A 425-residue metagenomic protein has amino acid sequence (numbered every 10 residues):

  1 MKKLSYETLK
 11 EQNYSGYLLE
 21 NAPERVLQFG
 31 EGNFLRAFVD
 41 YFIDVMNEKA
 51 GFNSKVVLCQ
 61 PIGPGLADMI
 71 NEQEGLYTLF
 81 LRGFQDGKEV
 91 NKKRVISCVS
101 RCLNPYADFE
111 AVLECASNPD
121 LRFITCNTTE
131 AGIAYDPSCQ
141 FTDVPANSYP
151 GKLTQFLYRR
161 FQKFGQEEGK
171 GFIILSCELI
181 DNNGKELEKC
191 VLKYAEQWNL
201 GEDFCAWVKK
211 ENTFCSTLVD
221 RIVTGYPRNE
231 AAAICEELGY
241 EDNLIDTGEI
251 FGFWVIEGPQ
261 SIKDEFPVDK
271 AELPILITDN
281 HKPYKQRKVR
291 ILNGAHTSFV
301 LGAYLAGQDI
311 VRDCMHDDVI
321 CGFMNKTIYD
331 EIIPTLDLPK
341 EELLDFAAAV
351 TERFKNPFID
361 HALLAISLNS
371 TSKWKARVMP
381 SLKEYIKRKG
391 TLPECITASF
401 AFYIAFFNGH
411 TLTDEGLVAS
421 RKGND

Functional and structural regions predicted by a protein language model:
M1-D425: Substrate/ligand-engaging "lid" and interaction regions
